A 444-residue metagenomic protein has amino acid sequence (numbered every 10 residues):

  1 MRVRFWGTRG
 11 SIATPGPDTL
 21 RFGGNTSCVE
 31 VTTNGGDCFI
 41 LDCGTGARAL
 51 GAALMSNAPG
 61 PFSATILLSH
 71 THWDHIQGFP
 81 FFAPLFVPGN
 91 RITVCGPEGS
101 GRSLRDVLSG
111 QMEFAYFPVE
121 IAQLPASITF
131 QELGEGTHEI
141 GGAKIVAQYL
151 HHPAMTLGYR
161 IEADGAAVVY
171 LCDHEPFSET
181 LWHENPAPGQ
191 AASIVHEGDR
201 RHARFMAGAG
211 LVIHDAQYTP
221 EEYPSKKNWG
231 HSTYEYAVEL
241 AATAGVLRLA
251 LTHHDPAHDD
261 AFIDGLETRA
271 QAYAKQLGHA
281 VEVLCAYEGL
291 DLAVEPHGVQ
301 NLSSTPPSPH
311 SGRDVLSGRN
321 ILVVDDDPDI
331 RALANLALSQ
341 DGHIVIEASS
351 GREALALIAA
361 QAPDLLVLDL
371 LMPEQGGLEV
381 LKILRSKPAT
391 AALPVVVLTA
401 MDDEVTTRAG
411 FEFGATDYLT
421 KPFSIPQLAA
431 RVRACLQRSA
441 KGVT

Functional and structural regions predicted by a protein language model:
M1-H183, A203, D260-L302: Binuclear metal-dependent hydrolase catalytic cores
F177-V281, Y287: Cap/insert and terminal regions of metallo-dependent hydrolase folds
A332-Q340: Charged docking surfaces used in two-component/phosphorelay signaling
S349-E353, G376-K382: Acidic catalytic/metal-coordinating carboxylates
Q361-V367: Active-site beta3 strand of CheY-like receiver
E379, D402-L419: Alpha4 helix (beta4-alpha4-beta5 surface) of REC/receiver domains from two-component response regulators
F423-R433: C-terminal output helix
